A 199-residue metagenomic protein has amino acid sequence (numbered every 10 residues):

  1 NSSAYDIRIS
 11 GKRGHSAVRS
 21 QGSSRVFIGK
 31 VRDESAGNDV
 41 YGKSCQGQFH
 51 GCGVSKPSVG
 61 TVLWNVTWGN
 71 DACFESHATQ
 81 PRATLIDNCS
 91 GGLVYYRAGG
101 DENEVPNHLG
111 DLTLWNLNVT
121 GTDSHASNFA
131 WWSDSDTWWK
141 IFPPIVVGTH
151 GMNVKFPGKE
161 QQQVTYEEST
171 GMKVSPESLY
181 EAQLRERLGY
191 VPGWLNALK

Functional and structural regions predicted by a protein language model:
N1-R13, G22-A72, Q80-L93, N103-T120: Right-handed parallel beta-helix
T61-D71, R82-K199: Catalytic domains of carbohydrate-active enzymes that cleave complex glycans
